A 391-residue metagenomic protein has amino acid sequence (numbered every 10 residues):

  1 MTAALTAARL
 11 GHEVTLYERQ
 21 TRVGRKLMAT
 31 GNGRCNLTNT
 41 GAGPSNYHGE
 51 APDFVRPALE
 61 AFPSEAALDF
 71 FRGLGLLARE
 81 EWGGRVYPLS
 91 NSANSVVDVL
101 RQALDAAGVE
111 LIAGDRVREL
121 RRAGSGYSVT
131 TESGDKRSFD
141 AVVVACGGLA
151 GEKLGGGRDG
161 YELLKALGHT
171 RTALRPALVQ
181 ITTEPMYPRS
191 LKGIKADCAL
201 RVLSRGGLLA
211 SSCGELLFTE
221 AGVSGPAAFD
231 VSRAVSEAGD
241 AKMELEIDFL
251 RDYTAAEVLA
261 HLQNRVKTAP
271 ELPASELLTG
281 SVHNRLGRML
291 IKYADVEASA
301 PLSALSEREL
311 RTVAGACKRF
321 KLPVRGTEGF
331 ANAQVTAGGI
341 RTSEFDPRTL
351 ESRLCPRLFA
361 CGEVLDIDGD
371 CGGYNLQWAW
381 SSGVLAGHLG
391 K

Functional and structural regions predicted by a protein language model:
M1-L16, W380-K391: N-terminal Rossmann-like FAD-binding beta1-loop-alpha1 element of flavoenzymes
T15, T21-V23, M28-A29, L37-P44 (+3 more regions): An anion/pyrophosphate-binding glycine-rich loop and adjacent beta-alpha core in soluble alpha-beta enzymes
Y17, V117, K136-G156, L164-K165 (+3 more regions): Short hydrophobic core segments
N32-E80: Glycine-rich active-site loop/strand segments that organize a redox cofactor
V55-P63, W82-Q102, I112, G151-G156 (+2 more regions): Short beta-strand to alpha-helix junction loop
I112-A113, R288-D368: A glycine-rich dinucleotide-binding beta-alpha-beta segment and adjacent secondary-structure elements that constitute
A113-G126: A conserved short coil-to-beta-strand element within the FAD-binding core of flavoproteins
G148-L167, D366-K391: A conserved FAD-binding loop/helix module that cradles the flavin
